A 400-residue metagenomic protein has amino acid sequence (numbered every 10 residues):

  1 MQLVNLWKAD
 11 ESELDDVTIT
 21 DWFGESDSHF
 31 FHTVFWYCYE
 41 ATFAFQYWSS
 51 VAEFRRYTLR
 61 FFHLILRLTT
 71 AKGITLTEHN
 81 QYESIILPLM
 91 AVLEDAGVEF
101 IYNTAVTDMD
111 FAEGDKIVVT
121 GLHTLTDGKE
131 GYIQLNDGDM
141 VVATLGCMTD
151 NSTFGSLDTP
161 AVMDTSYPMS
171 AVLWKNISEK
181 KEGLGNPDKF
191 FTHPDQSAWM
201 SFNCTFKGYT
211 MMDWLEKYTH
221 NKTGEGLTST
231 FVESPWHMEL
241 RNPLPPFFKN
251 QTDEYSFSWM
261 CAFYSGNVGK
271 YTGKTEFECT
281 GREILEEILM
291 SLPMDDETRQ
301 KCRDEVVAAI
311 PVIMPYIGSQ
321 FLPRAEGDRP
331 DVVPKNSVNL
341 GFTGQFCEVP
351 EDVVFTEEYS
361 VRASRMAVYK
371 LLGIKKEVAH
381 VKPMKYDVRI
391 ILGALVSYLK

Functional and structural regions predicted by a protein language model:
M1-F62, T75: Rossmann-like flavin
M1-K8, A105-D108, R324-D328, H380-V381: Catalytic-core helical/loop segments in enzymes performing group transfer/polymerization on anionic/lipid-linked
L14, Q81, T280: Soluble or luminal CAZymes and related metallo-dependent hydrolases
C38, S84-D95, E283-S291, A363-A367: Amphipathic alpha-helical segments that form well-ordered structural scaffolds and often line/cohere around active
A52-R56, H380-Y386: Short alpha-helical "patches" and their helix-cap loops
L59-M140, T144-G146, D158-T159, D164-Y167 (+1 more regions): Helical element adjacent to the flavin cofactor pocket in flavoenzyme catalytic cores
F62-T77, G138-A363, Y369-P383: C-terminal segments that line or cap access tunnels to active or ligand-binding sites in enzymes and enzyme-associated
D387-K400: Acidic, Ser/Thr-rich low-complexity intrinsically disordered segments
